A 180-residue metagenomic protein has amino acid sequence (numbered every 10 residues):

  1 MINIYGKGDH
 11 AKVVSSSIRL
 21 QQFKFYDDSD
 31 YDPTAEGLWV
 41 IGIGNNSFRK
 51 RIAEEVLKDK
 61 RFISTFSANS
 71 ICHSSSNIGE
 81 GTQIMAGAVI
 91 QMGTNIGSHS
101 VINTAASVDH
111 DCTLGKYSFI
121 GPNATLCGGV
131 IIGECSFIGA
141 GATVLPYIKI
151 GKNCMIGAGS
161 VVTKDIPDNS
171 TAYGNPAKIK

Functional and structural regions predicted by a protein language model:
M1-A68, A177: Terminal amphipathic alpha-helical/low-complexity segments used for targeting or macromolecular assembly
T65-Y173, A177-K180: Structural signal for interior beta-strand "rungs" in well-ordered beta-sheet cores of soluble enzyme domains
